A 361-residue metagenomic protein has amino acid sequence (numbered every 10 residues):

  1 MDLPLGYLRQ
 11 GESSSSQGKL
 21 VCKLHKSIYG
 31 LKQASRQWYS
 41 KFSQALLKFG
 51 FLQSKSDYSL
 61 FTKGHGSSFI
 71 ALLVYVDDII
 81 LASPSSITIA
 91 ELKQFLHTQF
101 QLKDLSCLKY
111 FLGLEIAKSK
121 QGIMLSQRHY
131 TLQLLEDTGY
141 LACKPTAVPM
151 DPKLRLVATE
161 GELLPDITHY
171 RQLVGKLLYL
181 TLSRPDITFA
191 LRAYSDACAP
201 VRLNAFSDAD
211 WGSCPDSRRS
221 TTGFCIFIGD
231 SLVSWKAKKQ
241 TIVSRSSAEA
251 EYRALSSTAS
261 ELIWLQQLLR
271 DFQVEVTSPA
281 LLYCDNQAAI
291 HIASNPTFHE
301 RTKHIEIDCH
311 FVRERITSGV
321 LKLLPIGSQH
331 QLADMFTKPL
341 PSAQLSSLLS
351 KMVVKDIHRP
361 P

Functional and structural regions predicted by a protein language model:
M1, G30, F42, L46 (+20 more regions): Mobile genetic element proteins and their domesticated derivatives, centered on retroelements and DNA transposons
M1-Q101: Metal/cofactor- and membrane transport-associated sequence elements
I28, Q33, Y75-V76, D104-A197 (+4 more regions): C-terminal reverse transcriptase regions that engage the nucleic-acid substrate
A34, D78-I79, A209-S217, A288-I290: Short acidic, Gly/Ser-rich segments with clustered Asp/Glu that frequently serve as metal-coordination loops in enzyme
T98, Q133-V148, L154, L321 (+1 more regions): Retroelement integrase C-terminal DNA-binding domain
Y110, R202, S220, L232 (+1 more regions): RNase H-like nuclease module associated with reverse transcription
A197-A209: Structured nucleic-acid-interacting core domains from mobile-element enzymes and related host factors, especially RNase
F206, D210, C214-D230: Acidic, metal-ligating active-site segments
